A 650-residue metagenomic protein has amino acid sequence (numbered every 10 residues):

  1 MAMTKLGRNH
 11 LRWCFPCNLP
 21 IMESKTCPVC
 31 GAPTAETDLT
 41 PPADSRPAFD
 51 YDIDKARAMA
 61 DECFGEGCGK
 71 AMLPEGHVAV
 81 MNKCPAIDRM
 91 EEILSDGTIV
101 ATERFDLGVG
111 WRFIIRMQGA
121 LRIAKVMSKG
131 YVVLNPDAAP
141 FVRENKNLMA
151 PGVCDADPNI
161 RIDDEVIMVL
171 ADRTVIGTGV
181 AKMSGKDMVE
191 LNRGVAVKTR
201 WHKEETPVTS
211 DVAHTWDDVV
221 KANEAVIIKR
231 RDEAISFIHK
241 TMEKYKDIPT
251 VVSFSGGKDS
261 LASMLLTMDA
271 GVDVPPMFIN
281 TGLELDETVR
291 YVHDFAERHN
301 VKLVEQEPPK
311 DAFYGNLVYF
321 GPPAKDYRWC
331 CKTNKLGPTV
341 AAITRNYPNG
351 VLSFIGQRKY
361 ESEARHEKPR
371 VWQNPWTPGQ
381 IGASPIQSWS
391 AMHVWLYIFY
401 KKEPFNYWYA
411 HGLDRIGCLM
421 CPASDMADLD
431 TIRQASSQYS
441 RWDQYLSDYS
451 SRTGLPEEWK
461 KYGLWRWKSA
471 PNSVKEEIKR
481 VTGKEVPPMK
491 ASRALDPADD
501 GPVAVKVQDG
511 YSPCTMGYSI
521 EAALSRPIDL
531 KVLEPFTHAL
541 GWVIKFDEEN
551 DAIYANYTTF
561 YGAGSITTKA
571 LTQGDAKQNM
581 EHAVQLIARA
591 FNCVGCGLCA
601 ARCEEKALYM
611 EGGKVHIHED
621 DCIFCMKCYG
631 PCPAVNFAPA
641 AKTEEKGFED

Functional and structural regions predicted by a protein language model:
M1-R8, E361, H366-W389, A552-C603: A broadly conserved sequence feature marking short terminus-proximal activation segments in nucleic acid-centric
M1-S253, L261, L265-P275, T281-G282 (+5 more regions): RNA-binding accessory domains that recognize and position tRNA/RNA substrates
A2-L107, Y400, P404-H582: ATP/NTP-dependent adenylation/nucleotidyl-transfer catalytic domains that generate, transfer, or process NMP-activated
A2-W13, N18-E36, A139-F141, D155-A156 (+3 more regions): Nucleotide-activated chemistry modules centered on ATP-dependent adenylation/adenylyltransferase
C14-C17, C27-C30, C593, A600-C603 (+2 more regions): Short cysteine-rich clusters marking metal-coordination/redox-active sites
L19-T26, A410-L413, Y609-D621, C625: Short linker/helix segments within small regulatory modules
G31-S45, M626-A641: Short metal-binding segments enriched for Cys and/or His
L598-K614, K627-E644: Iron-sulfur cluster-binding cysteine motifs and their immediate structural context in ferredoxin-like electron-transfer
